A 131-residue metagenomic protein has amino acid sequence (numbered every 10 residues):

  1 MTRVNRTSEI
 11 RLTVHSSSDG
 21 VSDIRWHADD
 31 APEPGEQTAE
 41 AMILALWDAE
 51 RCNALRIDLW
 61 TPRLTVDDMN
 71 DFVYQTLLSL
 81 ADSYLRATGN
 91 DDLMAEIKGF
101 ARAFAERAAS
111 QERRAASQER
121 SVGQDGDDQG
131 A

Functional and structural regions predicted by a protein language model:
M1-Q37: Short, charged/polar N-terminal "headpieces" of proteins
E9, E33-E36, E40, E50 (+4 more regions): Glutamate identity and glutamate-enriched acidic tracts
D23-A87: Active-site- and interface-proximal helix/loop "cap" or "latch" segments in soluble metabolic and energy-transducing
A81-A131: C-terminal charged interaction modules
